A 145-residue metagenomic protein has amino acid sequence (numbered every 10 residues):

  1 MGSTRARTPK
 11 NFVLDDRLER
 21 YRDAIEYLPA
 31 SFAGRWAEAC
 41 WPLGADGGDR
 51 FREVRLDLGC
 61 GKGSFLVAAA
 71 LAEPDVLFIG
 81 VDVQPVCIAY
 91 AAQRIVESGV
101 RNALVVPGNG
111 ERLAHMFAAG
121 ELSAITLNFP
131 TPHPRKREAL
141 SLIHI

Functional and structural regions predicted by a protein language model:
M1-L56, S64-L71: S-adenosyl-L-methionine
L56-L58, V81: Conserved beta-strand/loop positions that form the S-adenosyl-L-methionine
G61: Conserved glycine-rich SAM-binding loop
V76-I79: Short beta-strand element of Class I
Q84: Conserved SAM/SAH-binding beta-strand->alpha-helix loop
A91: Conserved SAM-binding loop
I95-A119: S-adenosyl-L-methionine
I143-I145: Conserved small/polar residues in nucleotide/adenosyl-binding loops
